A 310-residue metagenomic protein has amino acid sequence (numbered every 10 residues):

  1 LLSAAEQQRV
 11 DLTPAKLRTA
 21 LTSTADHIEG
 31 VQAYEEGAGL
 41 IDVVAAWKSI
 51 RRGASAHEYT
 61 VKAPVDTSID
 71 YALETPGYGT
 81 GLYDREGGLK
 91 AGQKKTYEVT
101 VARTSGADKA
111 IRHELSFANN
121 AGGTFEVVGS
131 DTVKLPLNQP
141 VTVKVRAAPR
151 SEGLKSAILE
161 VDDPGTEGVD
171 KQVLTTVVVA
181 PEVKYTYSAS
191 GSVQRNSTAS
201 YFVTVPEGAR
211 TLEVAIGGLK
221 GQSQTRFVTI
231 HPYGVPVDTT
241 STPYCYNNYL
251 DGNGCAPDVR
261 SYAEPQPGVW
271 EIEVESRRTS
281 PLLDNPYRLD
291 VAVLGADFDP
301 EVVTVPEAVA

Functional and structural regions predicted by a protein language model:
L1-Y34, G153, L159: Hydrolase catalytic cores
R18, T96, L154-I158, T211-E213 (+1 more regions): Short, conserved beta-strand segments of beta-strand-rich sandwich/propeller modules, principally
V43-R146, K171, T175-G221, D297-A310: Secreted peptidase-domain scaffold signal
L89-K90, T132-S151, V228-R288, A308: Noncatalytic accessory or regulatory domains flanking protease catalytic cores in secreted, cell-surface, and selected
V99, V145, G153-G165: A short beta-strand micro-motif common to beta-rich folds, especially ectodomain repeats
I111-H113, K155-A157, K171-V173, A199-Y201 (+3 more regions): Edge beta-strands of jelly-roll/beta-sandwich modules across compartments, strongly enriched in secreted/luminal
A118-G123, P164-T166, L219-G221, T229-V237: Change "in extracellular beta-sheet-rich domains … of secreted and cell-surface proteins" to "in beta-sheet-rich domains
V161-D163, I216, V274-S276: Conserved structural position at the C-terminal beta-strand of extracellular beta-sandwich adhesion modules
